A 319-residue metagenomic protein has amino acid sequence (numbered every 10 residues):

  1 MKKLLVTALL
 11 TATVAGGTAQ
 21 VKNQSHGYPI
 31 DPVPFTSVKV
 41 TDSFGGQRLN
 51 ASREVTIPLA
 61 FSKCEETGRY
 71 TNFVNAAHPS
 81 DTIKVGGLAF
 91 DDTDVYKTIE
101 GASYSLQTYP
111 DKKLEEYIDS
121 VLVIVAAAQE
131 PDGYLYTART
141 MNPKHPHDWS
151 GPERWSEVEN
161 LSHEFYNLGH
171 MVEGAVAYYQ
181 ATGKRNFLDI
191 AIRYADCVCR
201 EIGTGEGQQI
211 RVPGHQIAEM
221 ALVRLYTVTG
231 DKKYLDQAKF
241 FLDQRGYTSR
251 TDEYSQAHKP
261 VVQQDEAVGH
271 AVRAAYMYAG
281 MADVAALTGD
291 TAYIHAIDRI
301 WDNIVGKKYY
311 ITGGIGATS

Functional and structural regions predicted by a protein language model:
M1-V21: Bacterial Sec-dependent N-terminal signal peptides
Q20-S319: Glycan-recognition and catalytic cores of secretory/periplasmic carbohydrate-active enzymes
